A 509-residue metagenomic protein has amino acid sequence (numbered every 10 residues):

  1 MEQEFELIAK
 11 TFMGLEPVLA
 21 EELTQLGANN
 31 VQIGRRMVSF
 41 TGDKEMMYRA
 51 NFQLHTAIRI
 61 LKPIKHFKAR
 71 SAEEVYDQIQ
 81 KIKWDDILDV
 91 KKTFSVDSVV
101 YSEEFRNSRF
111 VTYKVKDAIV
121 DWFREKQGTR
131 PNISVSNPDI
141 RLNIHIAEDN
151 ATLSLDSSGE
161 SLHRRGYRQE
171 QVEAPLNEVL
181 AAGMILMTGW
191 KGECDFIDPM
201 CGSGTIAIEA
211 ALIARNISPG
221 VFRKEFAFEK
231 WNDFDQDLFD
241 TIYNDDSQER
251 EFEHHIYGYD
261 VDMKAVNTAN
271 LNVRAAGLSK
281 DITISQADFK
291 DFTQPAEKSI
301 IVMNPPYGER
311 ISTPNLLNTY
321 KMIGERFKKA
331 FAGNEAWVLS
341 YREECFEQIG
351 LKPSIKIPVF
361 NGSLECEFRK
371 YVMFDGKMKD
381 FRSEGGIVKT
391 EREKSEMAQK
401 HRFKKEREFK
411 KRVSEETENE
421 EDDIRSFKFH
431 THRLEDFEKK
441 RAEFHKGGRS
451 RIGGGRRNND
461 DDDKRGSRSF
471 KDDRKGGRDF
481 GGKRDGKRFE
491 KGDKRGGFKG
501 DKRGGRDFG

Functional and structural regions predicted by a protein language model:
M1-E2, K370-G509: Basic Arg/Gly/Lys-rich low-complexity intrinsically disordered segments
E2-P138, E396-A398: Non-catalytic nucleic-acid substrate-recognition regions in nucleic-acid-modifying enzymes
E6, K10, G14, Y259 (+2 more regions): Conserved Class I SAM-dependent methyltransferase catalytic core
E45-F52, E160-H163, K377: Short, charged/polar, Gly/Pro-enriched secondary-structure boundary elements
V99, R124, H145-M187: Class I S-adenosyl-L-methionine
Y101-E104, S161, P306-R310: A short, flexible beta-alpha/helix-coil linker loop
L176-Q294, E309, L317: Conserved S-adenosyl-L-methionine
K298-N304: Short SAM/SAH-binding signature in class I
